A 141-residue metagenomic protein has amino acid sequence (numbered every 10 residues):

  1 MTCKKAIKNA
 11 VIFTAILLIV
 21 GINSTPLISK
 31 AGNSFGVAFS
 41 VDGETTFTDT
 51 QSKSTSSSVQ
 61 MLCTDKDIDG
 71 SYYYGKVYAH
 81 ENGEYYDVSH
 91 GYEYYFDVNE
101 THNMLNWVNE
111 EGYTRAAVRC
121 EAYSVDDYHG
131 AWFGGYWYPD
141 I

Functional and structural regions predicted by a protein language model:
T2-S29: Sec-dependent N-terminal signal peptides of Gram-positive bacterial secreted proteins and lipoproteins
L27-I141: Post-signal peptide N-terminal regions of Sec-secreted extracellular proteins
